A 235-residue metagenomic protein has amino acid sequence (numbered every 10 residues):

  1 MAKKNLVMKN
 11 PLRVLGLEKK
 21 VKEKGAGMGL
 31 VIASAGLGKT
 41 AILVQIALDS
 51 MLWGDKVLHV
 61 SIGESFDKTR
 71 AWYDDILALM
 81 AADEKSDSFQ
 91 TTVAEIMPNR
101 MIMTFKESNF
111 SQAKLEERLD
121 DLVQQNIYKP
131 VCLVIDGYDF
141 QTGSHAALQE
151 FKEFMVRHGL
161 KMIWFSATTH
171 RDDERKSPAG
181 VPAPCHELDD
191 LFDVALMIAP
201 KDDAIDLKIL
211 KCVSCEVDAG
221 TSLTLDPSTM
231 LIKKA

Functional and structural regions predicted by a protein language model:
M1-N5: Charged, amphipathic alpha-helical linker segments immediately N-terminal to NTP-binding catalytic cores
V7-E23: Pre-Walker A adenine-sensing motif
K24-G29, D55: Pre-Walker A (Motif I) flank of P-loop NTPase domains
A35: The conserved Walker
T40-E107, D173: Conserved P-loop
H59, V134-D136, L160-H170: Structural recognition of the conserved hydrophobic beta-strand(s) that form the central parallel beta-sheet of P-loop
R100-L160: Phosphate-binding/switch loop-helix module in NTP-utilizing enzymes
A167-A235: Phosphate-binding/switch region of NTP-binding enzymes
